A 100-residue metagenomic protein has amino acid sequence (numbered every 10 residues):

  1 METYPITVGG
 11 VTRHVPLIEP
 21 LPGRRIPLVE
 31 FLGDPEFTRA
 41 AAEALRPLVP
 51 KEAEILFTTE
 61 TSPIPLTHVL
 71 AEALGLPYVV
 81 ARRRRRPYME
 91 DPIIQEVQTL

Functional and structural regions predicted by a protein language model:
M1-E52: Active-site-facing substrate-recognition patch
R39, E60-T61: Short alpha-helix boundary/capping motifs
A42, I64-P65: Short amphipathic alpha-helical segment that frequently serves as the phosphate-/nucleotide-binding helix
P50-A53, L74-L76: Short glycine/proline-enriched coil/turn segments at helix->beta-strand junctions
A53-E60: Short glycine-rich phosphate-binding loop at a beta-alpha junction
P65-G75: Short Gly/Thr/Asp-enriched flexible loops that form oxyanion-binding sites at enzyme active sites
L76-L100: Short, glycine/charge-rich flexible loops or terminal/linker lids adjacent to PRPP-binding catalytic cores
